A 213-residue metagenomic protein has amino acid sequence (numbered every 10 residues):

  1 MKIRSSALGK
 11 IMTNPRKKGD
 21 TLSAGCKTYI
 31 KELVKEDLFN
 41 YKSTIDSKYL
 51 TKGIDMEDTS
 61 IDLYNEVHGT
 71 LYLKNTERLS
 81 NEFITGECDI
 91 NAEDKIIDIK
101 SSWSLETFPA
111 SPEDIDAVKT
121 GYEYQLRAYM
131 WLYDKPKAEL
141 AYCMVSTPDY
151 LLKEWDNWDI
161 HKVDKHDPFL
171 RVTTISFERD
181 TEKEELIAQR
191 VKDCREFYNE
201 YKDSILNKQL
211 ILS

Functional and structural regions predicted by a protein language model:
M1-D55, T59, L63, T147-D149 (+1 more regions): Charged, glycine-rich intrinsically disordered N-terminal tails and low-complexity linkers that flank
I11, L33, D37, V67 (+2 more regions): Residues that form generic nucleotide/phosphate-binding pockets
G25, K35, I45, S60 (+4 more regions): A general marker of short, structured functional hotspots
Y41, I45, L140, Y198 (+1 more regions): Secondary-structure transition/capping residues
K52, M56, S60, K183-L186 (+1 more regions): Short amphipathic alpha-helical segments
H68-R190, K202: Nucleic-acid nuclease catalytic cores
R190-S213: Charged phosphate-binding loop/patch that engages nucleotide di/tri-phosphates or the phosphate backbone of nucleic
